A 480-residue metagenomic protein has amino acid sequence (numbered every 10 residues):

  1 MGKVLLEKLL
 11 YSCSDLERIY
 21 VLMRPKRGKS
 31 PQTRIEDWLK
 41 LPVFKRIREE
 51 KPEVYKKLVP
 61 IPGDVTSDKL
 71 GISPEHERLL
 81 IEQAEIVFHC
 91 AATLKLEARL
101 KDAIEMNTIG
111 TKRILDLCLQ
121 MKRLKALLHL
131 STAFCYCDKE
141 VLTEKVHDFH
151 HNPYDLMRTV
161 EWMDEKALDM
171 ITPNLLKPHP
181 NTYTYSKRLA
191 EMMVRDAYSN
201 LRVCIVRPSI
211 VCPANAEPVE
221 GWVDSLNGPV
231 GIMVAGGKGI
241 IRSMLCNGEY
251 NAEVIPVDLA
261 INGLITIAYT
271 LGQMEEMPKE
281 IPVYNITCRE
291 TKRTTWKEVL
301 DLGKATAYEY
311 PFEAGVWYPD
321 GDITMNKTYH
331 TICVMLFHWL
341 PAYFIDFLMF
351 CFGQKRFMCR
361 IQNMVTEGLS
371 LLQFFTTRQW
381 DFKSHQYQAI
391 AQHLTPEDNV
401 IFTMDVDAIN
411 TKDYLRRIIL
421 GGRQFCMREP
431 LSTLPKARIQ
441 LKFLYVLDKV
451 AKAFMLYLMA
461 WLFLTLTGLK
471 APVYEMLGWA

Functional and structural regions predicted by a protein language model:
M1-K95, L100-K101, M121-A126, D138-M157 (+2 more regions): N-terminal Rossmann/SDR dinucleotide-binding element
R46-E49, E53, K57-P60, K139 (+6 more regions): Catalytic lobes of large eukaryotic enzymes
I81, I86-C90, E97-E105, I109-Y185 (+2 more regions): Conserved Rossmann-fold NAD(P)-dependent oxidoreductase catalytic core, especially the SDR/UDP-sugar
M106, V254-I255, L259, T294 (+1 more regions): Residue-level signal for the nucleotide or nucleotide-sugar donor/cofactor binding architecture
G110-R113, L189-A190, P256: Conserved cofactor-binding/catalytic machinery of classical short-chain dehydrogenase/reductase
K166-H179, I205-S209, P213-I267, L271 (+2 more regions): A conserved pocket-lining segment of Rossmann-fold NAD(P)-dependent short-chain dehydrogenase/reductase
T270-L371, K383-H393, E397-I409, Y414-G421 (+3 more regions): Mid/C-terminal beta-alpha module of Rossmann-like enzyme folds, strongest in SDR-family dehydrogenases/epimerases
W339-C351, K442-A480: Terminal signal-anchor or tail-anchor transmembrane helices that tether membrane-associated enzymes to cellular
